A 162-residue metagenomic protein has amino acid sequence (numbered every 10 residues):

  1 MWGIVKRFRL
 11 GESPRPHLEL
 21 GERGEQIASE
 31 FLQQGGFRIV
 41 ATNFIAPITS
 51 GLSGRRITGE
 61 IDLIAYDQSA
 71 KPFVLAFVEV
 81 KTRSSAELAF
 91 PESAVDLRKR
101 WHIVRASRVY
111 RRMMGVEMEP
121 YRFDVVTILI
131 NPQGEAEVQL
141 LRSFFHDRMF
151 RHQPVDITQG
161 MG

Functional and structural regions predicted by a protein language model:
M1-Q26: Interdomain/boundary linker segments immediately adjacent to catalytic/signaling cores
H17, G21, E25, I57 (+1 more regions): Short, conserved glycine- and acidic-residue-centered signature motifs in active-site or ligand-binding loops
E30-R56: A short acidic/basic microdomain associated with nuclease active sites
G51-R56, S69-F73, P132-A136: Short, solvent-exposed loop/turn segments that connect beta-strands within catalytic domains and beta-strand-rich
R56-E60, F73-L75, R98, M118-P120: Short connector loops at helix/strand junctions that flank enzyme active sites, especially segments positioning acidic
G59-A86, I103: Conserved catalytic cores of phosphodiester-cleaving nucleases, focusing on short active-site segments
K81-Q133: Catalytic cores of nucleic-acid endonucleases
R112-G162: Domain-level recognition of nuclease-like catalytic cores that cleave nucleotide substrates
